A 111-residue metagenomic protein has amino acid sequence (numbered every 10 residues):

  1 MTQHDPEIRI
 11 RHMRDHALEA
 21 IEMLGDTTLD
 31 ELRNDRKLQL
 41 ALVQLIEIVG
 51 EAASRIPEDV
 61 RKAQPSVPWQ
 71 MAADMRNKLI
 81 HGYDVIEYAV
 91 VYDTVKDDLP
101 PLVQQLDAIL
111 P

Functional and structural regions predicted by a protein language model:
M1-P111: Solvent-exposed interaction patches of small proteins and small membrane subunits
